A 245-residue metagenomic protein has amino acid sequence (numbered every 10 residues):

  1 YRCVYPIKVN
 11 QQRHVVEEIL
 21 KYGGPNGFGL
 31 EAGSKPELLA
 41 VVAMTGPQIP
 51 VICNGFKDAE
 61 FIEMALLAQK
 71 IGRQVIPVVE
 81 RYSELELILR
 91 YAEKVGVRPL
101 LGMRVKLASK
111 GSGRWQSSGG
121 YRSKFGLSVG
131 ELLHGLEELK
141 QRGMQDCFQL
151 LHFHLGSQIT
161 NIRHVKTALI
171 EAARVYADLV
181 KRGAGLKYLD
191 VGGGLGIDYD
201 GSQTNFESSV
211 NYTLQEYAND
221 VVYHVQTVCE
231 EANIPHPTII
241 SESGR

Functional and structural regions predicted by a protein language model:
R2-D190, I197-D200, T213-E216: Active-site-proximal beta-alpha core segment in soluble small-molecule metabolic enzymes
L195-R245: Active-site anion/phosphate-binding pocket segments in diverse small-molecule metabolic enzymes
